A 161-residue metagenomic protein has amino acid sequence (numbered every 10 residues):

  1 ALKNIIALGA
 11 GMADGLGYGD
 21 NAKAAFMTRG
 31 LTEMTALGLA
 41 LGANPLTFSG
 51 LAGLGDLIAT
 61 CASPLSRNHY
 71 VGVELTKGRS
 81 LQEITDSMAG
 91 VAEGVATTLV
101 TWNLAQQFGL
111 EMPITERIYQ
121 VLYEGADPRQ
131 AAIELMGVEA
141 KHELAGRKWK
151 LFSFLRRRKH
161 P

Functional and structural regions predicted by a protein language model:
A7-D14, Y18, L39-S49, G53 (+1 more regions): NAD(P)-dependent Rossmann-like dehydrogenase/reductase catalytic/cofactor-binding core
G19-G30, G90: Active-site pocket-shaping loop/turn-to-helix segments
T28-L41: An active-site-proximal "capping" alpha-helix that borders the catalytic cofactor pocket
